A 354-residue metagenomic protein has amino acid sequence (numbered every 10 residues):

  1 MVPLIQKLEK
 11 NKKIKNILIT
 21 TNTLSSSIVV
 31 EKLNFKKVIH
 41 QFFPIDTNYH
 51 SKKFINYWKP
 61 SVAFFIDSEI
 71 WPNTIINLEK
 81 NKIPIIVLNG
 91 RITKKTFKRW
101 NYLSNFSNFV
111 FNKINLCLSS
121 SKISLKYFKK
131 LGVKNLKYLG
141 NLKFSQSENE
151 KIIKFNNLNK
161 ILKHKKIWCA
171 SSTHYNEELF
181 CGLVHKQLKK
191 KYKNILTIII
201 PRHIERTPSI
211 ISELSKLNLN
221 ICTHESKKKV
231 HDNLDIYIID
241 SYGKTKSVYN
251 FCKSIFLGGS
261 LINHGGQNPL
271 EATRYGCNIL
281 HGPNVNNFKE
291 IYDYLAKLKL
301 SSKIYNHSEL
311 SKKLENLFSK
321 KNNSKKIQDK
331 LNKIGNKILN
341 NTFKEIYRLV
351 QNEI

Functional and structural regions predicted by a protein language model:
M1-I153, T173-N176, L188-K193, R202-H203: Active-site and donor-binding regions of nucleotide-sugar-utilizing enzymes
K7-E9, K13, I19-N22, S27 (+1 more regions): Donor-nucleotide binding loops and adjacent catalytic segments primarily of GT-B fold Leloir glycosyltransferases
H50-Y57, K229-D235, G243-K253, R274: Short acidic alpha-helix that forms the nucleotide-activated donor recognition element in Leloir-type transferases
I83-I85, I221, I279: Hydrophobic beta-strand scaffold residues
I114, K130, T245, N250-K325 (+1 more regions): Catalytic binding pocket for nucleotide-activated donors in carbohydrate/polymer assembly enzymes
N149-K163: A short helix/loop element that forms part of the nucleotide-sugar donor recognition site in Leloir-type
I161-N176: Conserved donor-binding/catalytic core segment of Leloir-type glycosyltransferases
I334-I354: C-terminal alpha-helical cap of glycosyltransferases
